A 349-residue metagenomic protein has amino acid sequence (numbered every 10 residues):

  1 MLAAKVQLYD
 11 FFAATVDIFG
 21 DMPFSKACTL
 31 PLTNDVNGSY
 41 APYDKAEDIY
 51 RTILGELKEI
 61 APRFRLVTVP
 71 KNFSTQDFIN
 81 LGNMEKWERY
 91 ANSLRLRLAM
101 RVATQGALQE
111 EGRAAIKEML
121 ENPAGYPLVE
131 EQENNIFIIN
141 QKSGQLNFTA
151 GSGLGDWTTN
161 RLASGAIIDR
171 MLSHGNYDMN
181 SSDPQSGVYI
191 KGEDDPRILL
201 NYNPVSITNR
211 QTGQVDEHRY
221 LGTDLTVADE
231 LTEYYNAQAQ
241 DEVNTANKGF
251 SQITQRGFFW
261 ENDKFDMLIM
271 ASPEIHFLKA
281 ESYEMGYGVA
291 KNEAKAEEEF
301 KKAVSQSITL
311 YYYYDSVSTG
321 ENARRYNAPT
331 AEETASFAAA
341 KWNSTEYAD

Functional and structural regions predicted by a protein language model:
M1-D315, T345-A348: Structured, solvent-exposed acidic/aromatic patches
Y234-Y235, N322, F337: Long, compositionally biased, charged low-complexity segments
K302-T334: Conserved small-residue
E333-D349: Acidic, glycine-rich loop-and-strand cores that form catalytic or ligand-binding grooves in diverse globular domains
